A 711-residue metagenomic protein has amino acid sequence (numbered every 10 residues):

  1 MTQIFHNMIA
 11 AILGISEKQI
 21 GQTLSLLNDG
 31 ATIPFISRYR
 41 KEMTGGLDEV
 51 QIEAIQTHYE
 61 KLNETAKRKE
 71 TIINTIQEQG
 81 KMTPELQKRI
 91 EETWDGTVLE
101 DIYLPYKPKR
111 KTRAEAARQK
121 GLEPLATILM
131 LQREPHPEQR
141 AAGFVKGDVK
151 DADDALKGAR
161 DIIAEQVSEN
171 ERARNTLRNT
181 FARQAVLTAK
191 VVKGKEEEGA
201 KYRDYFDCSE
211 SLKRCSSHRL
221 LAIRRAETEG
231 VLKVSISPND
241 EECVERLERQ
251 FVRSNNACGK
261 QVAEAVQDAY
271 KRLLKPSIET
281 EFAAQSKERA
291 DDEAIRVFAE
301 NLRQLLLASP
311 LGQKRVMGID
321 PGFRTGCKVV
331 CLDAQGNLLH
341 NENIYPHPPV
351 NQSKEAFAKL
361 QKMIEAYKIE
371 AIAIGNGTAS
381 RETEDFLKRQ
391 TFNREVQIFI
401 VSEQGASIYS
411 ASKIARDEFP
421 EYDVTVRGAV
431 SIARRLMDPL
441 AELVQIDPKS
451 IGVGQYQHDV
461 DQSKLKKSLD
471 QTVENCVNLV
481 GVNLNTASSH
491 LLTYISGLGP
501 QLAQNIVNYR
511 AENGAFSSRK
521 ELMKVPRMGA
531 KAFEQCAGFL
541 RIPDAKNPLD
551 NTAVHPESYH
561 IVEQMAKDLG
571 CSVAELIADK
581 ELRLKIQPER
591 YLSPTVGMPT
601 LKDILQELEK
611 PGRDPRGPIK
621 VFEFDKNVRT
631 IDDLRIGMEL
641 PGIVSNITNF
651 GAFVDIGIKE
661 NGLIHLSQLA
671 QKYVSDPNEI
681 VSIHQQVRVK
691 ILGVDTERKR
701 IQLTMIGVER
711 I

Functional and structural regions predicted by a protein language model:
T2-F5, E64-K81, E91, D417-A515 (+6 more regions): Long, highly charged, low-complexity intrinsically disordered interaction regions that mediate electrostatic DNA/RNA
S16-E17, D29-G30, G96-T97, L122 (+18 more regions): Short flexible coil/turn linkers enriched for glycine and charged/polar residues that connect secondary-structure
S25-N28, P105, A116-Q119, A222-A226 (+16 more regions): Replace "in large, NTP-powered and nucleic-acid-processing enzymes" with "in large, NTP-powered factors and other
Y39-K41, M130, N239, P321 (+11 more regions): Short, ordered loop/turn segments at secondary-structure junctions
Q51-A54, K61, T65-G318, R324-Y422 (+2 more regions): Duplex nucleic acid-engaging cores and interfaces of nucleic-acid transaction enzymes
T75, R89, L99-Y103, A226-N239 (+3 more regions): Structured, non-catalytic alpha/beta "coupling" segments that mediate domain-domain communication and provide generic
N179-L187, I319-F323, G377-E382, V401-I408 (+5 more regions): A glycine-rich phosphate-binding loop feature that marks nucleotide/adenosyl-phosphate handling sites
I542-I711: Single-stranded RNA-binding regions, centering on S1/OB-family and related RNA-binding modules
